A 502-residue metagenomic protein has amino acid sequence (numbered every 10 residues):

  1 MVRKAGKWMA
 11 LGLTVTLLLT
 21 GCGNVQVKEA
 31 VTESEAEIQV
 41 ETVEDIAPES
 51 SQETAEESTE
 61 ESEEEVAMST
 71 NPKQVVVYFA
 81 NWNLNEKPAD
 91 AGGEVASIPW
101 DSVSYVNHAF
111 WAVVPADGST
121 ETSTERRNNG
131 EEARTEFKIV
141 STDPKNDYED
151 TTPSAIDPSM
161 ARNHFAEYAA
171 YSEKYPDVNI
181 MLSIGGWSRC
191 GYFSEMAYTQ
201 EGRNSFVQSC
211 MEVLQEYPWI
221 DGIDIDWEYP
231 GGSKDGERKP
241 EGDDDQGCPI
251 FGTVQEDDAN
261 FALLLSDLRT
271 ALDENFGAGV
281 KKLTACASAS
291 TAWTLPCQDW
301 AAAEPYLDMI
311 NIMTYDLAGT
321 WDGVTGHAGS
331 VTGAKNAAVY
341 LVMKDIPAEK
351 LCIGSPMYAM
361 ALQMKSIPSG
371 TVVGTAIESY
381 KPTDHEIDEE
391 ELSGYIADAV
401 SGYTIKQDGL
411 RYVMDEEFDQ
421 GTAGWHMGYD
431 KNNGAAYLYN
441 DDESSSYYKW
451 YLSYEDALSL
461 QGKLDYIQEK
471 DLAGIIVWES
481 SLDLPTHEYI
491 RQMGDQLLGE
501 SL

Functional and structural regions predicted by a protein language model:
L18-E37: Sec-dependent signal peptide cleavage junction
E64-L214, E241, D245, G326-H327 (+4 more regions): Glycan-recognition patch characteristic of GH18 chitinases/ENGases and related GlcNAc/peptidoglycan-binding proteins
Q74, A80, T253-L295, K350-P356: Aromatic-lined carbohydrate-recognition surfaces of secreted/lumenal glycan-active proteins
P99-S104, H108-G118, D221-I223, W227-Y229 (+1 more regions): Aromatic- and acid-rich polysaccharide-binding/catalytic face of secreted or lumenal carbohydrate-active enzymes
V106, L182, I225, L268 (+4 more regions): Conserved, mostly hydrophobic/aromatic
V114-D147, T151, M357-Y466, Q496-L497: Glycan-binding loop/region signatures in secreted carbohydrate-active enzymes
Y198-D226, N260, L264-L272, T294-Y306: An active-site-proximal structural segment forming one wall of the substrate-binding cleft that immediately precedes
C210-Q255, I312-D316: Active-site groove signature of glycoside hydrolases
